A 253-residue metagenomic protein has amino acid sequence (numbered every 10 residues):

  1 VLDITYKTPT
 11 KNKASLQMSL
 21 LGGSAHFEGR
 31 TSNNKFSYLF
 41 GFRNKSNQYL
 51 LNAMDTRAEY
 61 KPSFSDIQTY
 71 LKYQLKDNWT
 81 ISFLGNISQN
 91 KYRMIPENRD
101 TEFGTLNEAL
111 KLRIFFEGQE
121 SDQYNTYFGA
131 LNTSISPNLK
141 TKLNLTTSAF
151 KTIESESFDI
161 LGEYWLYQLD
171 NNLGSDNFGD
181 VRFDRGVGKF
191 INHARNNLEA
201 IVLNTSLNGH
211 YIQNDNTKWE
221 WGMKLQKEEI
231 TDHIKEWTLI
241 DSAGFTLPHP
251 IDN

Functional and structural regions predicted by a protein language model:
V1-K13, A25: N-terminal periplasmic accessory domains that precede and gate Gram-negative outer-membrane beta-barrel machines
K7-T10, L51-D55, A109-E117, T126-F128 (+3 more regions): Extracytoplasmic loops and strand-loop junctions of Gram-negative outer membrane beta-barrel proteins
Q17-S19, E59-S63, E117-N125, H193-I201 (+1 more regions): Short sequence motifs at beta-strands and strand-loop junctions characteristic of Gram-negative outer-membrane
L21-N44, R57-P96, E120-L145, A149 (+1 more regions): Transmembrane beta-barrel wall of Gram-negative outer-membrane proteins
S24, S46-N52, Q89-E97, L139 (+4 more regions): Gram-negative outer-membrane beta-barrel proteins
T80, G85-L131, K142, K151-S175 (+1 more regions): Flexible loop and strand-edge segments within Gram-negative outer membrane beta-barrel domains
T101-I114, Y164-V187, H233-N253: Surface-exposed loop/turn segments flanking beta-strands in extracellular/periplasmic regions
T146-I153, N192-N253: Exposed, low-structure sequence patches enriched in small/polar residues
